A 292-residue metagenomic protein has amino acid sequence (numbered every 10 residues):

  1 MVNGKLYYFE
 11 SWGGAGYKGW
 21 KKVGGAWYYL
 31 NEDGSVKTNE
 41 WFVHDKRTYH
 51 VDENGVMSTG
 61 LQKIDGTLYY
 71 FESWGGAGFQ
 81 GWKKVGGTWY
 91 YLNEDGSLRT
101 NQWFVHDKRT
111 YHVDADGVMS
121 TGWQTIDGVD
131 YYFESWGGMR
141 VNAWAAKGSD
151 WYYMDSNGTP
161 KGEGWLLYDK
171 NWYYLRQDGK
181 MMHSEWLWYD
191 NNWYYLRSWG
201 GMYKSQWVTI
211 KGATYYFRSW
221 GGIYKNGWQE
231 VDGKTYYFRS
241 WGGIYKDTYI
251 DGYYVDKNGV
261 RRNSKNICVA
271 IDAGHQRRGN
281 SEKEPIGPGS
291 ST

Functional and structural regions predicted by a protein language model:
M1-I267: Extracellular adhesion/carbohydrate-binding repeat motifs centered on closely spaced tryptophans
N263-T292: Active-site histidine-acidic residue metal-binding/catalytic motifs, centered on HxH/HExxH-like signatures
